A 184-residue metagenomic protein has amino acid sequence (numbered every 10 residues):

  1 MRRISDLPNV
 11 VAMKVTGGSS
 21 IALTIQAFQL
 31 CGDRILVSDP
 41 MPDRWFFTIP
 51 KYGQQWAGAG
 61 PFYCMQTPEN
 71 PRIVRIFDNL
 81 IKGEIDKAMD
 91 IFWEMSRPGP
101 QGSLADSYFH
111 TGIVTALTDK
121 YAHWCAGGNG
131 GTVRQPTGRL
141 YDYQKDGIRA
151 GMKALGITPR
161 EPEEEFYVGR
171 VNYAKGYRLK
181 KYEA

Functional and structural regions predicted by a protein language model:
M1-T111: Catalytic alpha/beta core domains of metabolic enzymes, predominantly
G60-A184: C-terminal alpha-helical cap/extension of soluble enzyme domains
